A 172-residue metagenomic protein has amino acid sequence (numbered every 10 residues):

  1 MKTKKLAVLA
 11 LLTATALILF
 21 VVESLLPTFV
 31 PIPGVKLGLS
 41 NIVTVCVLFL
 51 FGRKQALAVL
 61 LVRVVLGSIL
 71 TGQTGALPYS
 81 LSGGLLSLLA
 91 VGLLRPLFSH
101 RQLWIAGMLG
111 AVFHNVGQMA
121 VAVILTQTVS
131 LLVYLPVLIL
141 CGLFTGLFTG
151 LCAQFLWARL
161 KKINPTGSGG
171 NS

Functional and structural regions predicted by a protein language model:
M1-T13, I18, V133-S172: Alpha-helical transmembrane segments and their cytosolic interface
M1-V47: Hydrophobic transmembrane alpha-helices
L6-L11, I42, C46, L57-L61 (+3 more regions): Hydrophobic alpha-helical transmembrane segments
L11, I18, V59, S80-F113: Short helix-perturbing small/polar motifs within transmembrane alpha-helices
F20-L37, V62-V91, L103, L125-S130 (+1 more regions): Interfacial aromatic-anchored transmembrane helix boundaries in multi-pass membrane proteins
P27, T44, L48, V59 (+2 more regions): Alpha-helical transmembrane segments and their lipid-water interface positions in multi-pass membrane proteins
L39-R53, A90-R95: Generic transmembrane alpha-helix motif of multi-pass integral membrane proteins
Q73, L77, L89-L93, A111-V123 (+2 more regions): Mid-bilayer segments of alpha-helical transmembrane spans in multi-pass integral membrane proteins that mediate
